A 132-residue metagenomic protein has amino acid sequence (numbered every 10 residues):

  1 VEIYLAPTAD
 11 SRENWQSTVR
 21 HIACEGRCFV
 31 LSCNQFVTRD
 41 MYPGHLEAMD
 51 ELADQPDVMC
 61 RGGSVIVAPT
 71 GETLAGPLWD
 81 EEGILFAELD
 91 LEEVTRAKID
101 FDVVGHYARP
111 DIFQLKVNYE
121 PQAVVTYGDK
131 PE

Functional and structural regions predicted by a protein language model:
V1-E88: CN hydrolase (nitrilase-like) catalytic-core segments centered on the catalytic cysteine and neighboring Lys/Glu
E81-F101: A short, polar/charged loop-to-alpha-helix boundary motif
V94-E132: Cysteine/selenocysteine-centered motifs that mediate thiol-based redox chemistry or coordinate metal-sulfur cofactors
